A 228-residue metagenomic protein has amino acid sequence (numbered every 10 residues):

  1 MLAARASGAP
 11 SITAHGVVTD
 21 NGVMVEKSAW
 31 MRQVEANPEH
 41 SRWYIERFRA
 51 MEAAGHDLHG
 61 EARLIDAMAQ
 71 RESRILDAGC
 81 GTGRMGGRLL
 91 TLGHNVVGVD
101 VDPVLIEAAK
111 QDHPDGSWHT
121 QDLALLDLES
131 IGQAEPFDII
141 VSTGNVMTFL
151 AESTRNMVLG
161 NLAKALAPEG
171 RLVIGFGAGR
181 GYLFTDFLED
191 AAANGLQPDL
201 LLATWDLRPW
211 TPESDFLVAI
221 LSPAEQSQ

Functional and structural regions predicted by a protein language model:
G16-R71: Conserved class I S-adenosyl-L-methionine
E72-G81: Conserved class I S-adenosyl-L-methionine
R84-D127: Class I SAM-dependent methyltransferase SAM/SAH-binding core
E129-I139: A short acidic, Gly/Pro-enriched loop at the edge of an enzyme's catalytic core that lines a small-molecule cofactor
D138-S153: A short SAM/SAH-binding and catalytic strip from SAM-dependent methyltransferases
N156-P168: A short glycine-rich, Lys/Arg-flanked "PGG" loop and its adjoining helix->strand segment in the class I
E169-F176: Conserved beta-strand signature within the Rossmann-like core of class I S-adenosyl-L-methionine
L196-S227: Class I S-adenosyl-L-methionine
